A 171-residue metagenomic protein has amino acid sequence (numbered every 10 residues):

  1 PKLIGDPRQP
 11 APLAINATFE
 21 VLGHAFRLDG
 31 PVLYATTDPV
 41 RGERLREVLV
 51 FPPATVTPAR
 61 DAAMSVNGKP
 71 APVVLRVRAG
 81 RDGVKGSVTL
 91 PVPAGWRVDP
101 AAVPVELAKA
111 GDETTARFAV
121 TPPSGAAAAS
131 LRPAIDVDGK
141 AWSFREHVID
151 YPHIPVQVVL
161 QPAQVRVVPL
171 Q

Functional and structural regions predicted by a protein language model:
P1-L170: Long beta-sheet-rich domains in secretory-pathway and surface-associated proteins
